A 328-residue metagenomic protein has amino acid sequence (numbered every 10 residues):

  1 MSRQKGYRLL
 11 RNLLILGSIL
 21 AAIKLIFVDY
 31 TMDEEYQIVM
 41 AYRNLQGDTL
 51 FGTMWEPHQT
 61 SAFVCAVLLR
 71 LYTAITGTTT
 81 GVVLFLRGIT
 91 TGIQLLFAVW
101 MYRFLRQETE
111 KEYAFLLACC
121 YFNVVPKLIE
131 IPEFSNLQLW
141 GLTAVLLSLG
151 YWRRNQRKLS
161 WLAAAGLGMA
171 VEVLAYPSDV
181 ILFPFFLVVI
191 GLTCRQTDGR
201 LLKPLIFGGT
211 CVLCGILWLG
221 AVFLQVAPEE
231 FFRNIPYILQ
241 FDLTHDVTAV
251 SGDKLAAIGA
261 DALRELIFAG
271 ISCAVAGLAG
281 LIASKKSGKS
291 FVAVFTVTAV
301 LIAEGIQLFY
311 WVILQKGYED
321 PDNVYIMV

Functional and structural regions predicted by a protein language model:
I26-M40, T49-L68, T76, T80: Extracytoplasmic catalytic/substrate-binding loops of multi-pass membrane glycan-assembly enzymes
G92, L96-N123, S160: Transmembrane-helix signature of polytopic, membrane-embedded enzymes that assemble or transfer cell-envelope glycans
Q107-T109, T143-W161, V275-A276, G280-S284: Membrane-interface transmembrane helices that cradle and orient dolichyl/undecaprenyl
P126, S148, L159-P177, F183-V188 (+2 more regions): Membrane-interface alpha helices of multi-pass inner-membrane proteins
E130-L139: Short acidic/glycine- and proline-prone juxtamembrane loop motifs at membrane-interface regions of multi-pass membrane
S148-V171, G199-G209, V294-L301: Short hydrophobic alpha-helices at membrane interfaces in multi-pass membrane enzymes
Y151-R154, I181-I216, G220, L224: Perimembrane helix-loop-helix junctions
K203-A276, I306-V312: Membrane-lumen/periplasm interface segments of specific transmembrane helices in polyprenyl phosphate-linked
